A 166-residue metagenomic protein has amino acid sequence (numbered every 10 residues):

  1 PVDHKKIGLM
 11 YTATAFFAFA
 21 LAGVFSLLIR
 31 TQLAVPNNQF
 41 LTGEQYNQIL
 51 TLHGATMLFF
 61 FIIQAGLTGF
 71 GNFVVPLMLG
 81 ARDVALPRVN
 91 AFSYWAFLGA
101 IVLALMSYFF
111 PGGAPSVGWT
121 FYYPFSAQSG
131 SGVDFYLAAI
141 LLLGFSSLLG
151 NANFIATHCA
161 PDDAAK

Functional and structural regions predicted by a protein language model:
P1-K166: ...captures the hydrophobic TM-helix bundle architecture rather than a specific catalytic motif, and can also fire on
